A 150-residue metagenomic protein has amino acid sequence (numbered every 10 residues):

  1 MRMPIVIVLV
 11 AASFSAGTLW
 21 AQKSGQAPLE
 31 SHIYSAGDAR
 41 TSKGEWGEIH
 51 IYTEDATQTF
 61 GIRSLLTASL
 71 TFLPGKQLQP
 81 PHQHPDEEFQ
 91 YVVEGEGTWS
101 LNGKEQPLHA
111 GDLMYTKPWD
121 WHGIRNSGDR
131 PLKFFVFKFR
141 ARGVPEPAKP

Functional and structural regions predicted by a protein language model:
M1-I5: Positively charged n-region of N-terminal signal peptides that target proteins for export
V6-A16: Bacterial N-terminal signal peptides
T18-S64, P145-P150: A short, N-terminal "cap"/entry segment at the start of jelly-roll beta-barrel domains of the cupin/DSBH fold
T53-A56, L66-H84, P118: Conserved short histidine dyad/triad with adjacent acidic residue
I62, P118-G143: Ligand-binding loop in jelly-roll beta-barrel domains
Q77-Q79, G95-S100: Short beta-strand segments in beta-sandwich/barrel cores
P85-G97: Glycine- and acidic-residue-biased ligand/ion/polar-headgroup-sensing regions
K104-W119: Short acidic-glycine-tyrosine-enriched beta hairpin
